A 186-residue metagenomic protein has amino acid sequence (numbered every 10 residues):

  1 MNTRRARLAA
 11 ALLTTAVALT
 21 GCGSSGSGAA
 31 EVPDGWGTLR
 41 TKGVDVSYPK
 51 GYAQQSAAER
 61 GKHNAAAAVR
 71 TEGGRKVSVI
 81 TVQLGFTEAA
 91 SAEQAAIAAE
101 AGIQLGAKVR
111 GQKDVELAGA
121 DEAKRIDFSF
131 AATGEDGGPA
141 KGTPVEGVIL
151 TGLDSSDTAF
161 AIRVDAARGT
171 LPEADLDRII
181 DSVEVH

Functional and structural regions predicted by a protein language model:
M1-L12: Bacterial N-terminal signal peptides that target proteins for export
A18-G21: C-terminal motif of bacterial Sec signal peptides marking the signal peptidase cleavage site
G23-G26: Bacterial signal peptide processing site
V32-T38, H63-A66, A120-S129: Short, hydrophobic/aromatic-rich segments at coil-to-beta transitions
K42-I97: Secretory pathway targeting signatures of secreted, lumenal, and periplasmic proteins
Y52, T158-H186: Surface-exposed amphipathic alpha-helical segments
A95-A96, E100, E146, E173-I180: Extracytoplasmic/secreted envelope proteins and their assembly/folding machinery, especially bacterial periplasmic
I97-T151: Signature of long, low-cysteine stretches enriched in small and polar/charged residues
